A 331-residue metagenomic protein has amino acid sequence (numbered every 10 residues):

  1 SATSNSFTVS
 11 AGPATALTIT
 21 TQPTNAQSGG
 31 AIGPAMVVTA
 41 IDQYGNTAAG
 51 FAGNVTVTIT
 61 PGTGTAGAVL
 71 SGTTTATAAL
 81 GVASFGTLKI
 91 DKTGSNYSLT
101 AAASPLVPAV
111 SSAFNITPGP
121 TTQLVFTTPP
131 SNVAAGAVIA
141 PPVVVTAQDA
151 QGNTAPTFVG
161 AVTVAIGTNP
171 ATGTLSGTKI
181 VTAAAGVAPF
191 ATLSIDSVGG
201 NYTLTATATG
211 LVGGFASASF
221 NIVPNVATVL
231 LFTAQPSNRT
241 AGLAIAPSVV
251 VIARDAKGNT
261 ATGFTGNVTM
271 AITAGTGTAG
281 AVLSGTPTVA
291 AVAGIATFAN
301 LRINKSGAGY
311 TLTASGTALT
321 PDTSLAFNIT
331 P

Functional and structural regions predicted by a protein language model:
S1-A49, P61-S71, N96-S98, S104-P156 (+6 more regions): Short S/T/G/P-enriched beta-strand
T58-K89, V162-S194, V268-L301: Extracellular beta-sheet repeat scaffolds used for adhesion and glycan interaction
K89-G94, S194-G199, R302-G307: Surface-exposed, short loops/turns at beta-strand junctions within beta-sandwich domains
